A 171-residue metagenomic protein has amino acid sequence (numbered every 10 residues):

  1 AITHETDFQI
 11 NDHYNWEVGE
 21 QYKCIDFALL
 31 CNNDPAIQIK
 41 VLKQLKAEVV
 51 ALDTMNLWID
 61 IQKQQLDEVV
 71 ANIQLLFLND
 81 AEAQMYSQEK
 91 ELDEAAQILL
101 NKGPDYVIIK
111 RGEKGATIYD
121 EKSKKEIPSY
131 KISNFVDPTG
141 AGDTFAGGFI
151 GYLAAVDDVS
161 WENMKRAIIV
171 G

Functional and structural regions predicted by a protein language model:
A1-L29, K43-K46: Conserved N-terminal subdomain of the carbohydrate kinase-like
F8-H13, T54-D60: Short gly/ser/thr-rich secondary-structure transition/capping motifs
V18, L66, F135: Acidic, amphipathic alpha-helical patches
F27-L30, A51-D53: Short catalytic-loop micro-motif centered on adjacent basic/acidic residues
N32-I37, M55-I59: Short beta->alpha connector loops
Q38-V50: Glycosyltransferases and closely related glycan-assembly transferases that use nucleotide-activated donors
E48-V49, L57-E126: Conserved phosphate/ATP/ADP-binding segment of small-molecule kinases
L92-G171: Conserved phosphate-binding/catalytic region of the ribokinase-like
